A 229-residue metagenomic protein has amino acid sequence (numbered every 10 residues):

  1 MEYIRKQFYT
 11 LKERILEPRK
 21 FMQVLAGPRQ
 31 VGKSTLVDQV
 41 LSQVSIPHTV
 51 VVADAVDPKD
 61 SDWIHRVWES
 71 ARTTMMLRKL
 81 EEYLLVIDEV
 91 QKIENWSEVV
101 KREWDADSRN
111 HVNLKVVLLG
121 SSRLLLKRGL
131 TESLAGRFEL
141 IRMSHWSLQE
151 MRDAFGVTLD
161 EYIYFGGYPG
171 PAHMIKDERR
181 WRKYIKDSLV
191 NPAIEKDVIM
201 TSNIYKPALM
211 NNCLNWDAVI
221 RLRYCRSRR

Functional and structural regions predicted by a protein language model:
M1-P18: N-terminal pre-Walker A segment at the start of P-loop NTPase domains
L25: Hydrophobic anchor at the beta1->P-loop junction of P-loop NTPases
K33: Conserved lysine of the Walker
L36, V40: Hydrophobic positions on the alpha1 helix immediately C-terminal to the Walker A/P-loop
V51-E81: Short glycine-rich substrate-engagement loop in P-loop NTPases that contacts/grips substrate
S97-L118: Conserved catalytic/switch belt of AAA+ P-loop NTPases
L124-E139, F155-G156: Short regulatory helix/loop adjacent to the ATP-binding pocket of P-loop NTPases
H145-R229: Interdomain hinge/linker elements that couple catalytic modules in large macromolecular machines
